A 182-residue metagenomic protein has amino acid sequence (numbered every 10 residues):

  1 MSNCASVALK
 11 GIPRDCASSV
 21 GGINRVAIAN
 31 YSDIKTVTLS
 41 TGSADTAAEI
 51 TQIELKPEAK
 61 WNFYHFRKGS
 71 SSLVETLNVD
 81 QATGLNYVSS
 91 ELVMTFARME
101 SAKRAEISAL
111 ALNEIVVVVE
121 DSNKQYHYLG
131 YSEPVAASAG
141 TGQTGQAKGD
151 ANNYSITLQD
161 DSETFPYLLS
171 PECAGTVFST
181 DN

Functional and structural regions predicted by a protein language model:
S2-C4, R14-S89, P134-K148: Solvent-exposed edge beta-strands and adjacent loop segments that serve as assembly or binding interfaces
I23-S32, L92-A97, N113-D121: Short, hydrophobic/proline-enriched secondary-structure or compact coil segments at domain edges
D80-S101, D150-T164: Oligomerization/assembly interface segments of phage tail-like spikes and tubes
S89-F96, D121-G142: Short acidic, glycine/tyrosine-flanked loop/strand segments centered on an H-E-D-like triad
S101-S108, Y167-L169: Short, conserved charged micro-motifs
I107-L129: Short, acidic/charged, Gly/Pro-enriched secondary-structure junctions
E133-N182: Mixed-charge, glycine-accented linear interaction segment located at domain edges/termini
